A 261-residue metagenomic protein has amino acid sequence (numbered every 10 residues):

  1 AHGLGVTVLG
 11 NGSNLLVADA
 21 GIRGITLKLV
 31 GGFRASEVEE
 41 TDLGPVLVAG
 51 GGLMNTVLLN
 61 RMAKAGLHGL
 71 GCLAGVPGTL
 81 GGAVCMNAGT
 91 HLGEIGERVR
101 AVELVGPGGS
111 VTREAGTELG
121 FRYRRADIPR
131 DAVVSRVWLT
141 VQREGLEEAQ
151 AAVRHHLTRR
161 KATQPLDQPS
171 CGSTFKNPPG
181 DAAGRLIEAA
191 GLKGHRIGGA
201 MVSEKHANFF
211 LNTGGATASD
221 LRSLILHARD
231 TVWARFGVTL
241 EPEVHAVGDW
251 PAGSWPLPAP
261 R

Functional and structural regions predicted by a protein language model:
A1-L80, A88: Anion-binding (especially nucleotide phosphate/pyrophosphate-binding) glycine-rich loop and adjoining beta-alpha core
H2, L9-N11, R98, Q168-P169 (+1 more regions): Short, basic and Ser/Thr-rich N-terminal targeting/leader segments
G10-G12, G21-G24, G50-G52, G66-G69 (+10 more regions): Glycine-centered flexibility sites
N14-L15, L59-M62, L70-A74, V84-E94 (+3 more regions): A generic local secondary-structure boundary/capping motif
L15, V105-R261: Phosphate/pyrophosphate- and phosphate-bearing ligand-binding catalytic cores of soluble enzymes
L16-R34, V84-G116, P129-R136: Structural signature of FAD isoalloxazine-binding scaffolds in flavoprotein oxidoreductases
R61-G66, I95-A101, V134, S170-T174: A broad, low-specificity signal for short, low-complexity segments enriched in glycine/proline and polar/charged
